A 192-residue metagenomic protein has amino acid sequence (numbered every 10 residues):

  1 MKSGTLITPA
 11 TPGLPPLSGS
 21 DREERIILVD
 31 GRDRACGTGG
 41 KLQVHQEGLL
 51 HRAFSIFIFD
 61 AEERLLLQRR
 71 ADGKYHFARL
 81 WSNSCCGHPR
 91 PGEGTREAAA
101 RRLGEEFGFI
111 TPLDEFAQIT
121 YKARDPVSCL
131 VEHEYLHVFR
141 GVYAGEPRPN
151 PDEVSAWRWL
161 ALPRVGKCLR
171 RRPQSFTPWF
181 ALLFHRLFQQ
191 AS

Functional and structural regions predicted by a protein language model:
K2-A10, G40-L42, R79, P91 (+2 more regions): Nudix hydrolase/Nudix homology domain
P9-S55, A61: Acidic, metal-coordinating catalytic segment for phosphate/diphosphate chemistry, firing primarily on the Nudix
E47-L49, H76-W81, L160-A161: A short, polar/proline- and glycine-enriched secondary-structure boundary/capping micro-motif
G48, E62, D72, G94 (+1 more regions): Active-site segment of metal-dependent pyrophosphate-handling enzymes, primarily the Nudix hydrolase catalytic core
A53-C85: A glycine-rich, hydrophobic loop/mini-helix early in the fold
G87-E93: Active-site acidic-Proline motif in GNAT/NAT acetyltransferases
